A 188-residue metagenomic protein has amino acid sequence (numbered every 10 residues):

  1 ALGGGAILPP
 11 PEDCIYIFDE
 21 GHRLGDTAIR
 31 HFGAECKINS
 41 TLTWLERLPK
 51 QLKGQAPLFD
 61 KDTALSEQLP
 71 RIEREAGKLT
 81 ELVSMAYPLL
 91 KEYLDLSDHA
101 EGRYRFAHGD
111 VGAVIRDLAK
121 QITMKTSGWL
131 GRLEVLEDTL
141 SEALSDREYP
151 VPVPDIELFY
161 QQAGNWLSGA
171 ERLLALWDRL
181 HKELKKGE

Functional and structural regions predicted by a protein language model:
L2-Y16, E20-E188: Conserved coupling segment at the C-terminus of the helicase ATP-binding
